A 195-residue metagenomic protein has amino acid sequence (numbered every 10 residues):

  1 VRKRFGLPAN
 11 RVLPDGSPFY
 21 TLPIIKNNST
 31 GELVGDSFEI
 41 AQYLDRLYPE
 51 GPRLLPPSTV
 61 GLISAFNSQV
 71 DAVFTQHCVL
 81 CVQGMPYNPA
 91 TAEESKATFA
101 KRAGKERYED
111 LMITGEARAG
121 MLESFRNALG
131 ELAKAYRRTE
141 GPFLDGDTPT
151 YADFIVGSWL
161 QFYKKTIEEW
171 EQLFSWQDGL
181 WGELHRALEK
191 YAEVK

Functional and structural regions predicted by a protein language model:
V1-E94: GST-like domain detector, emphasizing the conserved glutathione-binding G-site in the N-terminal thioredoxin-like
A65-G182: GST-like fold's C-terminal all-alpha helical module
H185-K195: C-terminal helix/juxtamembrane-tail motif
